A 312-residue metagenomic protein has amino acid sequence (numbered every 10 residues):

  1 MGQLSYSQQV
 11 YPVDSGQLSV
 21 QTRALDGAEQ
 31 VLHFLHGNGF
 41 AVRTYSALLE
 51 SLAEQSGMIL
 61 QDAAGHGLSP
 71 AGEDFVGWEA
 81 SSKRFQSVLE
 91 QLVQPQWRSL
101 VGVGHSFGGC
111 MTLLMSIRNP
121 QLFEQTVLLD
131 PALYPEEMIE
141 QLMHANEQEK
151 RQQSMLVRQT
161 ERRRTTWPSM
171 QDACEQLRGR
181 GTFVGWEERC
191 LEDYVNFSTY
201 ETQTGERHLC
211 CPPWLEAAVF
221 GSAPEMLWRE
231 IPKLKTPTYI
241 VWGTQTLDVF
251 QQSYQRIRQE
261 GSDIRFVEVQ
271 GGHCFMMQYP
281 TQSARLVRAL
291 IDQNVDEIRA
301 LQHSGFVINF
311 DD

Functional and structural regions predicted by a protein language model:
V13-A24: A short loop-to-beta-strand scaffold at the N-terminal edge of the catalytic core in hydrolase folds
Q21, A63-V103, H144-A145, R285: Active-site loop/oxyanion-hole signature of alpha/beta-hydrolase fold enzymes
T22-A71: Conserved HGGG/HGGXW glycine-rich cap/lid loop of the alpha/beta-hydrolase fold
H33-G37, H105, W242: The conserved beta1-alpha1 loop
R98-L142: Conserved hydrolase catalytic core segment
E161-A217: Conserved alpha/beta-hydrolase catalytic His-Asp/Glu region
R189, S198-Q259: Conserved serine/cysteine hydrolase catalytic core
G271-A284: Catalytic histidine-centered segment of alpha/beta-hydrolase-like enzymes
